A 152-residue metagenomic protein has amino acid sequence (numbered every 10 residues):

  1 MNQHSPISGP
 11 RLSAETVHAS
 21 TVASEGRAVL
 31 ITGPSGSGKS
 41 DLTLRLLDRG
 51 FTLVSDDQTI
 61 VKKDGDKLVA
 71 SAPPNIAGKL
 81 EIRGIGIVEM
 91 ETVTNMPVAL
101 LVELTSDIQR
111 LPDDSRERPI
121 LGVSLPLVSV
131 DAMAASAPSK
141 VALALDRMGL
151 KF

Functional and structural regions predicted by a protein language model:
M1-R27, D64, R147, F152: Extreme N-terminal, non-catalytic leader segments that precede Walker-type/kinase nucleotide-binding cores
S13-E15, V54, N95, L111: Short solvent-exposed loop/turn micro-motifs enriched in small/polar/acidic residues
A19-T21, Q58, S115: Short, acidic/polar N-cap/turn motifs at the starts of alpha helices
V22-L47: Glycine-rich phosphate-binding P-loop
P34-S37, N75, A132: A short, sequence-level motif marking secondary-structure junctions
D48, T52-S106: Conserved nucleotide-sensing/catalytic segment adjacent to the nucleotide-binding pocket in NTP-handling enzymes
N95-F152: Conserved NTP phosphate-binding and transfer environment spanning the P-loop NTPase/kinase superfamily
